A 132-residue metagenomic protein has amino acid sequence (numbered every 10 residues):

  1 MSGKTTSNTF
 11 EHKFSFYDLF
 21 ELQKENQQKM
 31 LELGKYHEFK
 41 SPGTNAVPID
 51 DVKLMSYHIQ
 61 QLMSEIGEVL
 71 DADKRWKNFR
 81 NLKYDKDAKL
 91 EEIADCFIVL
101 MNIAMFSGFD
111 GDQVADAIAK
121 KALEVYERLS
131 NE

Functional and structural regions predicted by a protein language model:
M1-E132: Flexible "arm" and connector segments at domain edges
